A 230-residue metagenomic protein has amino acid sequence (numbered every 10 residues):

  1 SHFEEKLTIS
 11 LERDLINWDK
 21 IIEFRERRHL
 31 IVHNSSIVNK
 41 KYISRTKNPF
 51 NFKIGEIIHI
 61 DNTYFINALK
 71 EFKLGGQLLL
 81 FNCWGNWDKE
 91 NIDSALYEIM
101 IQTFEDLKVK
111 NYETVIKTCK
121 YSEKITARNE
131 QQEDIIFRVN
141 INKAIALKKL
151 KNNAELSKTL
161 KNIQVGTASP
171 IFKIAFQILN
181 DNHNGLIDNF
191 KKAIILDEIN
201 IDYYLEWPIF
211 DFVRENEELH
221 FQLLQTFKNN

Functional and structural regions predicted by a protein language model:
S1-N51, Q77: Flexible secondary-structure boundary motifs
I9, E218-L219: Short aromatic/hydrophobic-glycine micro-motifs
H29, Y203-Y204: A broadly tuned "polar low-complexity/structure-edge" signature
N34-T159, I163-F172, F176-D188, K192-D202 (+2 more regions): Polyanionic, low-complexity intrinsically disordered segments
F210-V213: Extended, amphipathic alpha-helical scaffolds
